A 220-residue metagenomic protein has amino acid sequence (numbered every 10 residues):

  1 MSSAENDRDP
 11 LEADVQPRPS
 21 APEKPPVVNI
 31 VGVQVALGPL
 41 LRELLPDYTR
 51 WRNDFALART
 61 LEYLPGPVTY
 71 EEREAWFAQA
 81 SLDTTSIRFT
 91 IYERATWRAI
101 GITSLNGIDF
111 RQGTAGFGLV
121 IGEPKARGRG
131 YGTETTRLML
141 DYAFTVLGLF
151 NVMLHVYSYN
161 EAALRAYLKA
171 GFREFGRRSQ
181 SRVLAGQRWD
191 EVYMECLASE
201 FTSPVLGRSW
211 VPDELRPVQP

Functional and structural regions predicted by a protein language model:
S2-E74, E200-P220: A short, well-structured alpha-helix characteristic of acyl/acetyltransferase catalytic modules
G66-A126, L197-E200, W210-P220: Acetyl-CoA-dependent GNAT
E123-K125, R129, T145, S158-Y159: Active-site acidic-Proline motif in GNAT/NAT acetyltransferases
A126, G130-M139: Conserved acetyl-CoA pyrophosphate-binding loop and the N-cap/start of the following alpha-helix in GNAT-like
T133, S158-G176: Conserved active-site alpha-helix within GNAT-family acetyltransferase domains
T136-F144, L168: A conserved short alpha-helix in the GNAT/GCN5 acetyltransferase fold that borders and helps form the acetyl-CoA
T145-H155: Conserved GNAT acetyl-CoA-binding A-motif
M153-V156, R173-D190: Conserved catalytic-core motifs of GNAT/GCN5-like acyltransferases
